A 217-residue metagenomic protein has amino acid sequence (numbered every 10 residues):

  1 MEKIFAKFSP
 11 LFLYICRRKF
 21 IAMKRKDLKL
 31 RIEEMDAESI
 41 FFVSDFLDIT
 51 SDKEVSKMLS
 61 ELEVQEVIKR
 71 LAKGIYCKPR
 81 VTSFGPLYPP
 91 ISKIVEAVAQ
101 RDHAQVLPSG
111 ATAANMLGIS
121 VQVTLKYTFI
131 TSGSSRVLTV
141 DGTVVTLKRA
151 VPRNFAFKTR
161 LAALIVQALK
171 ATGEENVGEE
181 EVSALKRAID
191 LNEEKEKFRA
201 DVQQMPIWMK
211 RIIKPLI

Functional and structural regions predicted by a protein language model:
K3, K7, L11-K19: Short, positively charged and aromatic/hydrophobic N-terminal segments
A22-V98: Short beta-edge/loop segments at beta->alpha junctions of small alpha/beta modules that act as binding/recognition
V55, S109-G110, L161: Amphipathic alpha-helical interface surfaces
A72-G74, D102-D141: Short gly/ser-rich loop at a beta-strand->alpha-helix junction or flexible surface loop bordering the NTP-binding
L87, V98-Q105, S109, F157: Alpha-helix N-cap/loop-to-helix boundary motif
V98, L117, A168-T172: Generic structural signal for hydrophobic core residues of well-folded globular domains
T139, V145-R149: A short, charged helix-loop
V151-I217: Hydrophobic alpha-helical interaction segments
